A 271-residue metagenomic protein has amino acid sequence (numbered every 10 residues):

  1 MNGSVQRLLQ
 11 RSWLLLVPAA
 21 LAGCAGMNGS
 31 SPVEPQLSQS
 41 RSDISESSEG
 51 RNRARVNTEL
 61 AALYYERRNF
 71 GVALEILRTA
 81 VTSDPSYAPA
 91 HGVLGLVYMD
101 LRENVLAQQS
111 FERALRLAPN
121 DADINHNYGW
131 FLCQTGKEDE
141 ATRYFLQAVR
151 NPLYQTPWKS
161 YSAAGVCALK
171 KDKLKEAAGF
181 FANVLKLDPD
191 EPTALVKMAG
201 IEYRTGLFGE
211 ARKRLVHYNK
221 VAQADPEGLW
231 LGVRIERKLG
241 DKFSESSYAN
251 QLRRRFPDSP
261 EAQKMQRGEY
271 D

Functional and structural regions predicted by a protein language model:
C24-R78, T82, Q266: N-terminal leader/linker segments that initiate helical-solenoid repeat arrays
S30-S45, Y218-D271: Terminal, low-structured helical/coil segments at or just beyond the last alpha-helical repeat
E49, S83, L117-A118, N151-L153 (+3 more regions): Structural marker of alpha-solenoid helical repeat scaffolds
R53, Y87, D121, Q155-P157 (+3 more regions): Residue-level recognition of tetratricopeptide repeat
E59, V93, N127, Y161-A163 (+3 more regions): Canonical tetratricopeptide repeat
R68-I76, L101-R113, T135-Q147, K159 (+3 more regions): Structural signature of tandem alpha-helical TPR/SEL1-like repeats, specifically the intra-repeat loop/turn
A90, I124, W158-S160, A194 (+2 more regions): TPR alpha-solenoid repeat register
